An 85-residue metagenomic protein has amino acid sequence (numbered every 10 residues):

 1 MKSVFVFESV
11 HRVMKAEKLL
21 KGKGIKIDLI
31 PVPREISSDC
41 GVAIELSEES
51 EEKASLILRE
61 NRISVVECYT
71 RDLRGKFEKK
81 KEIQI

Functional and structural regions predicted by a protein language model:
M1, V10, K26-L46: Amphipathic, hydrophobic secondary-structure cores in small proteins
F5: Conserved SAM-binding loop
S9-K26: Short amphipathic alpha-helix segments
R12, S50-K53: Short phosphate-engaging motifs
K18, I36, C40, L73: Solvent-exposed, flexible loop/coil residues
G24-I27, P31, S64, E78: Residue-level signal for pocket-adjacent positions within structured domains
E52-I85: C-terminal structural segments of small proteins and small subunits
